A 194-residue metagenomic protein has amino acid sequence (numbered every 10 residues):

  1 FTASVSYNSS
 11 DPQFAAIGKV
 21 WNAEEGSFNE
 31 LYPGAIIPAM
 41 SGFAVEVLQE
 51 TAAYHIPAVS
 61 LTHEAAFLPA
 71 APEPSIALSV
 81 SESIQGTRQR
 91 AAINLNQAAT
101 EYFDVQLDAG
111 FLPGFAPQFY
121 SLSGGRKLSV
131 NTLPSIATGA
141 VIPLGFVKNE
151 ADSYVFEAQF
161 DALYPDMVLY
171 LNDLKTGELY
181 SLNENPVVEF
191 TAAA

Functional and structural regions predicted by a protein language model:
F1-A194: Compositionally biased Ser/Thr/Gly- and acidic/asparagine-rich, proline-interspersed low-complexity stretches
